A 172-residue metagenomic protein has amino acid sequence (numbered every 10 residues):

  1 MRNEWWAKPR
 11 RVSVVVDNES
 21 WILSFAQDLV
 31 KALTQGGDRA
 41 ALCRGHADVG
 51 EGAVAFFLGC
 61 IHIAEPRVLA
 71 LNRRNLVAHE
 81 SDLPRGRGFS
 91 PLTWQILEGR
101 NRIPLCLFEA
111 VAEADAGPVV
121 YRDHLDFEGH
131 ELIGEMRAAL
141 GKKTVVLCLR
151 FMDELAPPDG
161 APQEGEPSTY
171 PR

Functional and structural regions predicted by a protein language model:
R2-R11, V15-D17, S24, D28-L29 (+2 more regions): Active-site-proximal loop/hinge segments within enzyme catalytic domains
W5-P9, A47-A53: Flexible, charged surface loops at secondary-structure boundaries
S20-W21, I63: Short alpha-helical
L23-S24, P66: Alpha-helical elements of the RecA-like P-loop NTPase motor core of helicases
K31-G50: A short, well-structured beta->alpha microelement
A40-L42, N75-V77, V119: Conserved beta-strand scaffold positions in the cores of enzyme catalytic domains, especially in NTP/NDP-utilizing
L42, P104-C106, P157-Q163: A structural signal for short, well-ordered beta-strand segments and their strand-loop junctions that often border
G45, G52-A112: Alpha-helical oligomerization interface recognition
